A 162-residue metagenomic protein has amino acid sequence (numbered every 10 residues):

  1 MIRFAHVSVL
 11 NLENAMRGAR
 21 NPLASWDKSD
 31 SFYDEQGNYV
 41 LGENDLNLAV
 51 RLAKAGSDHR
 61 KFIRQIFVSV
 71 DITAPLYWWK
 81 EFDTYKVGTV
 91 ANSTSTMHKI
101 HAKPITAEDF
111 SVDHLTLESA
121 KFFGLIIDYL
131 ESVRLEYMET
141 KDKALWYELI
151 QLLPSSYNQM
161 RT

Functional and structural regions predicted by a protein language model:
M1-T162: Family-specific signature for flavin-dependent thymidylate synthase
